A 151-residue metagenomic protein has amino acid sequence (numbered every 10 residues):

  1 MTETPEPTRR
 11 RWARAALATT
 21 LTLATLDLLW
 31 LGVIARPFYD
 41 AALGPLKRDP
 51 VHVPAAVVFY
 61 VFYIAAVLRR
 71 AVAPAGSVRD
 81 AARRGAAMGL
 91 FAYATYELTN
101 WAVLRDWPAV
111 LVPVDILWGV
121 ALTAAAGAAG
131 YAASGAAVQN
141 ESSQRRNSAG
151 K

Functional and structural regions predicted by a protein language model:
T2-E141: Juxtamembrane/disordered regions of integral membrane proteins
